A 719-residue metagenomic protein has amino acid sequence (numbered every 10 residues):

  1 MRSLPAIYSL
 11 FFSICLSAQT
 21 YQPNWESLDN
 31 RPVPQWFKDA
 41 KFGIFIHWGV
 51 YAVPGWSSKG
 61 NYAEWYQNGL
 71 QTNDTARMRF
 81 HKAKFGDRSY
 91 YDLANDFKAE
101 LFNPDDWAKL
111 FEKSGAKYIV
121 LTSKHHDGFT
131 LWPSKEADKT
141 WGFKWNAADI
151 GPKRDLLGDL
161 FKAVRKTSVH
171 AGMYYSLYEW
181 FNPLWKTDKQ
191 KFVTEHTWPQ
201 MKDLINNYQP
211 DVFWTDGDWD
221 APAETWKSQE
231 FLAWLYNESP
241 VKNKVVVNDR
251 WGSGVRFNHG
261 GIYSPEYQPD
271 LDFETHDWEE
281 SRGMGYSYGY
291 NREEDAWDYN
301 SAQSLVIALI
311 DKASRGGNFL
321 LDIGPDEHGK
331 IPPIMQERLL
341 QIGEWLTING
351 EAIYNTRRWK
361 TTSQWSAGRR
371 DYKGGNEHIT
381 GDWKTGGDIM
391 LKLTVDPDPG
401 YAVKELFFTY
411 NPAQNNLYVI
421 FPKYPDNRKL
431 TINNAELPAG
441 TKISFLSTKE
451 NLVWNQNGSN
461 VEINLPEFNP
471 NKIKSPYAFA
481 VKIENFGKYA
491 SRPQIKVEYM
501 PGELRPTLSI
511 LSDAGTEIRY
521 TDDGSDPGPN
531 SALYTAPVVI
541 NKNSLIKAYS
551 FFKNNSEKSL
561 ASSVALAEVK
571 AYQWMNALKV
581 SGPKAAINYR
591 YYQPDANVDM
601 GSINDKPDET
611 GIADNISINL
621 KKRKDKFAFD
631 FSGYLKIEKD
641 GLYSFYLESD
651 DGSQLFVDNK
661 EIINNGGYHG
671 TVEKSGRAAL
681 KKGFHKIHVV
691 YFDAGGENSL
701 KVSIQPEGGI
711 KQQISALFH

Functional and structural regions predicted by a protein language model:
M1-T20: Bacterial Sec-dependent N-terminal signal peptides
Q19-Q494: Mature catalytic domains of secreted/periplasmic carbohydrate-active enzymes
T20-E26, V33, F37-P54, F551 (+2 more regions): Accessory carbohydrate-binding/adhesion or oligomerization-edge regions at the termini of glycan-active proteins
F45-I46, P54, S58-D96, F102-A108 (+1 more regions): Extended carbohydrate-recognition surfaces in non-catalytic/accessory domains of CAZymes and lectin-like proteins
A116, V120-S123, I510-S512, L635-I637 (+2 more regions): Aromatic-lined ligand-binding clefts that engage carbohydrates, nucleic acids, or primary amines
P425, A435-G440, L511-E517, E648-G652: Short proline/glycine-enriched turn/loop motifs at strand-loop junctions of beta-rich domains
P476-A478, N541-L545, D640-L642, K682-F684: Extracellular Ig-like/FN3 beta-sandwich strand-entry sites
G487-A585, A596, E609-F629, F656-D658 (+3 more regions): Short, compositionally stereotyped local motifs that mark structural "simplifiers"
